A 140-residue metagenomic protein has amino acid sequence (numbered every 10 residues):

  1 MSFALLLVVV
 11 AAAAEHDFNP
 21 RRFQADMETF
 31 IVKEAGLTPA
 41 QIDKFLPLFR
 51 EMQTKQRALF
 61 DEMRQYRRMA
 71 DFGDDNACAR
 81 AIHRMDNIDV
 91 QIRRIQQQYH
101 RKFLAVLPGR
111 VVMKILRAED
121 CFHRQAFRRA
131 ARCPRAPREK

Functional and structural regions predicted by a protein language model:
A4-A14: Hydrophobic h-region of N-terminal signal peptides that target proteins for export in Gram-negative bacteria
A13-K140: Charge-rich (acidic/polar
